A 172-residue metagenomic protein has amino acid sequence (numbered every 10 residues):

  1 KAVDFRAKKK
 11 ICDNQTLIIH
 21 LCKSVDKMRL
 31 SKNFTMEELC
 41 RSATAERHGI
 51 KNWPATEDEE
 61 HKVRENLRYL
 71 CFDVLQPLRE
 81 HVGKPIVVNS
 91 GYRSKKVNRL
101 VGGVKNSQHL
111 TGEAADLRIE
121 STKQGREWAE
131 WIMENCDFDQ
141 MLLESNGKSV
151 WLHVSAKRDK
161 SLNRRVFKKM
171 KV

Functional and structural regions predicted by a protein language model:
K1, F5-I11: Polybasic, lysine-rich low-complexity intrinsically disordered segments
C12-Q15, L21: Intrinsically disordered, low-complexity proline-rich regions
H20-R79, K168-V172: Extracytoplasmic cell-surface/polysaccharide-interacting catalytic and binding patches
D26-K27, N106, T111, I119-V172: Catalytic cores and adjacent binding grooves of peptidoglycan-active enzymes
D58, K62, K96, V104: A glycine-rich, hydrophobic loop/mini-helix early in the fold
F72-G102: Extended, low-complexity, intrinsically disordered C-terminal regulatory tails of eukaryotic serine/threonine kinases
H81-G83, L110-A114: Short connector loops at helix/strand junctions that flank enzyme active sites, especially segments positioning acidic
I86, A115, L152: A broad, low-specificity signal marking well-ordered, structured residues that form hydrophobic/aromatic
